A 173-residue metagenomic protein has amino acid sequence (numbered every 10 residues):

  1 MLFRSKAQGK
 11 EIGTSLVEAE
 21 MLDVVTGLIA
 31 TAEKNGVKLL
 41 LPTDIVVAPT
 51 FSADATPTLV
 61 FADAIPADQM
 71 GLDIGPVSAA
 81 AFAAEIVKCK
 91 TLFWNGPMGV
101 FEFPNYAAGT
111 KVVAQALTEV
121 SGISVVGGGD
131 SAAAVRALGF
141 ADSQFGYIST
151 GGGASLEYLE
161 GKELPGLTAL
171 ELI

Functional and structural regions predicted by a protein language model:
M1-L2: Short, small-residue-biased leader/transition segments that mark boundaries at the very start of proteins
Q8-L22, P66-L72: Glycine-rich tight-turn/loop motif centered on a GG-T
G13-A32, S131-I173: C-terminal functional extensions of proteins
K34-V37, E119-I123: A short helix->loop->beta-strand "cap" motif at the edges of active sites that frequently abuts
N35-T91, G96-P104: Active-site rim loops that border cofactor/substrate pockets in soluble metabolic enzymes
N95-M98, V126-D130, T150-G152: Glycine-rich beta-strand-to-loop/alpha-helix junction loops that act as flexible
Y106-Q115: Charged helix-capping and loop-helix junction motifs
Q115-S121, F140-S143: Short, conserved loop/helix-junction motifs that constitute active-site signature segments in enzyme catalytic cores
